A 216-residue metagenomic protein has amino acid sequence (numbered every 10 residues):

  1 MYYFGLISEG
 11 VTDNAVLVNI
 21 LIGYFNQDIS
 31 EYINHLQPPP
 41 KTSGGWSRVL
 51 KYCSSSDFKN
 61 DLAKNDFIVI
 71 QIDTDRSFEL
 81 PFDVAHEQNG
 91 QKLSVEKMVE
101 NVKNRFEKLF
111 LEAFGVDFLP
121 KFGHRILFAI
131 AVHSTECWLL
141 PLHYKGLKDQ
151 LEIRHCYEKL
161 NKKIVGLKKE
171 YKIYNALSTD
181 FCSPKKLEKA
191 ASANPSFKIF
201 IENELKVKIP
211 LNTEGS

Functional and structural regions predicted by a protein language model:
M1-G5: Extreme N-terminal starter segment of soluble prokaryotic enzymes
S8-E9, A131: Small/polar loops that bind or transfer phosphate-bearing groups
G10-N14: Short acidic, Gly/Ser-rich segments with clustered Asp/Glu that frequently serve as metal-coordination loops in enzyme
A15-P39, Y52-S216: C-terminal accessory helical subdomains adjacent to catalytic cores in phosphodiester- and nucleotide-handling enzymes
Q37-S47: Short, conserved secondary-structure transition motifs
